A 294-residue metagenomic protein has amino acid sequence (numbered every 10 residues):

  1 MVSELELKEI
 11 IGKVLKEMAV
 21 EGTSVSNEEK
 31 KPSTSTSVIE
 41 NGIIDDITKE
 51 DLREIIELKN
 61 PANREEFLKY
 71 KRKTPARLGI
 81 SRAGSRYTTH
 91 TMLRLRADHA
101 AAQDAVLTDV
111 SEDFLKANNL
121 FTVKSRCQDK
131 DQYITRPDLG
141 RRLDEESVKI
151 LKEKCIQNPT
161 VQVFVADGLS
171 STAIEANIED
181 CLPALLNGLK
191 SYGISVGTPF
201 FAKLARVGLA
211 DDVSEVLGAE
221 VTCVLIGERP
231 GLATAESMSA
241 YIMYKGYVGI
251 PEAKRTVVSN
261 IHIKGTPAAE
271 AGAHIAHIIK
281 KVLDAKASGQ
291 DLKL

Functional and structural regions predicted by a protein language model:
M1-G42: Protein-protein interaction and targeting regions used for scaffolding, dimerization, and localization
V2-E9, A105, N118, D138 (+6 more regions): Conserved active-site and cofactor/substrate-binding residues in soluble primary-metabolism enzymes
L15-G22, L186-L189, G193, L217 (+4 more regions): Structural signal for hydrophobic packing residues in well-ordered secondary-structure cores of soluble enzyme domains
E29-D138: Active-site loop/lid in soluble adenylation, ligation, and acyl-transfer enzymes
R96-V110, N119, N177, A184-P199 (+2 more regions): Alpha/propeptide regions of enzymes that mature by internal proteolysis
T135-F164, G168-V221, A233, S239-I242 (+2 more regions): Conserved mixed alpha/beta catalytic, RNA-binding, or beta-rich assembly cores of soluble enzyme, regulatory
L225-L294: C-terminal functional extensions of proteins
